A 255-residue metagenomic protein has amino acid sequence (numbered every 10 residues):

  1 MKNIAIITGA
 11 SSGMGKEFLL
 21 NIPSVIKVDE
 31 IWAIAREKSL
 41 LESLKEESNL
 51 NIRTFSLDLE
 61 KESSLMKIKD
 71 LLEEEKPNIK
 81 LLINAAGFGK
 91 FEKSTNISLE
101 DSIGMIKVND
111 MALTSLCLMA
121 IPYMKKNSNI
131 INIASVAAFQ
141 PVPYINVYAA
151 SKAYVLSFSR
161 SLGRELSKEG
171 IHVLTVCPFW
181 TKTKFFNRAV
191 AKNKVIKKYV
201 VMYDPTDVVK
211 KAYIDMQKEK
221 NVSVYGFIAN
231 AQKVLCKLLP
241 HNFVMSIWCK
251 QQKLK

Functional and structural regions predicted by a protein language model:
S11-S12: Conserved glycine-rich cofactor-binding loop
P23-S43: Conserved glycine-rich Rossmann-like NAD(P)H-binding loop of the short-chain dehydrogenase/reductase
A85-K90: Conserved NAD(P)H cofactor-binding loop of Rossmann-fold oxidoreductase domains
K93-I103: Substrate-binding pocket helix/loop in short-chain dehydrogenase/reductase
C117, S151: Active-site helix of classical SDR
S135: Residue(s) in the substrate-gating loop at a strand-loop-helix junction that position the organic substrate next
T175, I196-K233: C-terminal helical subdomain
